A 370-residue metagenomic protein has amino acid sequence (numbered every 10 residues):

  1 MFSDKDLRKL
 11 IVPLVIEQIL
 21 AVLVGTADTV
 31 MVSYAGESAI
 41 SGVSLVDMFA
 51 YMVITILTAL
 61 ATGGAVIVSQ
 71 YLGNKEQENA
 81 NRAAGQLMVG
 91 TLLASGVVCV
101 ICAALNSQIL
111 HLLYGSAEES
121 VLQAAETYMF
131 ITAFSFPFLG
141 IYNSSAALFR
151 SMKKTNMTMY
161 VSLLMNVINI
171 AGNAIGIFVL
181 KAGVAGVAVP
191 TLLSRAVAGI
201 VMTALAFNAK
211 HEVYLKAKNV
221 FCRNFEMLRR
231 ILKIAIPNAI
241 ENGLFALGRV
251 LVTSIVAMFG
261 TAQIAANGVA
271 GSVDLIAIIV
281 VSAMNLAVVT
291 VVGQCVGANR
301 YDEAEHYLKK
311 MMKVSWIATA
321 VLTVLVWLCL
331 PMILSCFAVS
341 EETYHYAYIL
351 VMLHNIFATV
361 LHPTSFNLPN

Functional and structural regions predicted by a protein language model:
M1-L14, V68-S135, I177-I236, V292-F357: Short alpha-helical transmembrane segments in multi-pass integral membrane proteins
F2-V30, Y34-A35, Y51-G63, I67 (+5 more regions): N-terminal transmembrane alpha-helices
K9-D28, I131, S194-A198, M202 (+3 more regions): Transmembrane helical elements of multi-pass membrane transporters/channels
A21, G25-D28, V32, I54-A61 (+15 more regions): Alpha-helical transmembrane segments and their lipid-water interface positions in multi-pass membrane proteins
L23-S41, L110-E119, I175-A182, G243-I276 (+2 more regions): Helix-terminus/linker motif at the lipid-water interface of multi-pass membrane proteins
I40-V100, L139-T158, T253, I264-L330 (+1 more regions): Small-residue-rich hydrophobic transmembrane alpha-helices
S145-K153, N173-A182: Membrane-water interface regions at transmembrane-helix termini and the short interhelical loops of multi-pass membrane
S162-N169, S272-V273: Small-residue-enriched core segments of transmembrane alpha-helices in multipass membrane transport and channel
